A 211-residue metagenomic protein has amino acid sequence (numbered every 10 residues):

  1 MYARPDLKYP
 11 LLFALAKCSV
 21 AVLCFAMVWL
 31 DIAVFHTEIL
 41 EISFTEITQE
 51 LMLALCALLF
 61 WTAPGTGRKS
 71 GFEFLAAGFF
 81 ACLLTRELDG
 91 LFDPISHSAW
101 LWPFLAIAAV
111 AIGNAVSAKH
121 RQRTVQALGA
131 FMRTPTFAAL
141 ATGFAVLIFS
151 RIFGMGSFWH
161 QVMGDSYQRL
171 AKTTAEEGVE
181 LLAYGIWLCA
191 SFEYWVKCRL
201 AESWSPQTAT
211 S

Functional and structural regions predicted by a protein language model:
R4-K8, W61-G71, R121-T134: Membrane-interface helix-boundary motifs at transmembrane edges
Y9-C18, G67-G78, P135-L140: Membrane-interfacial loop-to-transmembrane alpha-helix junctions, especially the N-terminal start
K17-V22, Q49-T62, F104-K119, G178-Y194: Hydrophobic cores of alpha-helical transmembrane segments in multi-pass inner/ER membrane proteins, independent
M27-T37, T85-D93, F153-M163: Juxtamembrane "helix-exit" motif on the non-cytosolic side of transmembrane helices
T37-T48, Y167-L181: Short aromatic-rich membrane-water interface segments that cap or initiate transmembrane helices in multi-pass membrane
C56-W61, A109-A130, A141-T142, V146-F153: Alpha-helical transmembrane segments in multipass membrane proteins, preferentially the mid-helix core
A77-M132: Membrane-proximal helix-loop-helix units in multi-pass membrane proteins
S150-Q161, A175-S205: C-terminal transmembrane-bundle signature of multipass membrane proteins, characterized by strong activation on
